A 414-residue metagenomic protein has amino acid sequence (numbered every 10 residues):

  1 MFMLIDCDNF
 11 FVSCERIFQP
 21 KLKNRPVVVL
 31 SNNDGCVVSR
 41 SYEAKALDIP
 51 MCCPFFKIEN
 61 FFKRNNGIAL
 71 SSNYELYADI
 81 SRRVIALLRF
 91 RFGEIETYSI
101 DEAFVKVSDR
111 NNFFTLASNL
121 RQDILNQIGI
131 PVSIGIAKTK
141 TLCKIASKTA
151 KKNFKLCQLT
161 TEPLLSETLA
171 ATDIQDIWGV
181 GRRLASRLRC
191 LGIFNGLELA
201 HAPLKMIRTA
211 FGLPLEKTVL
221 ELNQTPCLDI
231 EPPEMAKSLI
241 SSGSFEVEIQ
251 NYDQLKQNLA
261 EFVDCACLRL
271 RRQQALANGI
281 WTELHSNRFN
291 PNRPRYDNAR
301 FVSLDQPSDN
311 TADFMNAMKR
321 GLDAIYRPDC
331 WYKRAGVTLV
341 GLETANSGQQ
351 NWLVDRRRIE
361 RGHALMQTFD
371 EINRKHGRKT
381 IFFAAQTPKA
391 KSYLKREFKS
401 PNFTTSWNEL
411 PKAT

Functional and structural regions predicted by a protein language model:
M1-N223, I230, L268, R357-T414: Gly/Gly-Pro- and Ser/Thr-rich, intrinsically disordered tail segments characteristic of DNA damage-repair and tolerance
F10, N33-C36, N287-N290, L342-N346: Short, charged/polar surface micro-motifs in flexible loops or helix N-caps
R25, V132, N278-I280, A335: Change "...and in nucleic-acid phosphodiester-cleaving endonucleases..." to "...and in nucleic-acid processing enzymes
Y98-E102, A137-K140, A275-G279, C330-R334: Short Gly/Ser/Thr- and Asp/Glu-enriched loop/turn motifs at secondary-structure junctions
A103-S108, A299-D305, Q349-V354: Short, hydrophobic beta-strand segments
N111-T115, P291, E343-Q350: Short, charged/polar, Gly/Pro-enriched secondary-structure boundary elements
R189-D329, S347: DNA-contacting surface of Y-family translesion DNA polymerases
K319-K375: C-terminal hydrophobic structural anchor segments that stabilize assembly/packing rather than catalytic chemistry
